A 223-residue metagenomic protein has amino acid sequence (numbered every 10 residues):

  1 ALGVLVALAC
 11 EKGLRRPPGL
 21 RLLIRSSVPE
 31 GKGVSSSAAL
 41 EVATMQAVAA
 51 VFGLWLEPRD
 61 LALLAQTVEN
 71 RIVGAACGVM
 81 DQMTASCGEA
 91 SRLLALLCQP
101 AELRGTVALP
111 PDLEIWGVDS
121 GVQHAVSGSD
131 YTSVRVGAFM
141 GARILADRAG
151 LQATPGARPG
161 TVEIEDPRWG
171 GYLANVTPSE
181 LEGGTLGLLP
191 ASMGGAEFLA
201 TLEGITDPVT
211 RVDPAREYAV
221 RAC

Functional and structural regions predicted by a protein language model:
A1-P110, D119, Q152: Gly/Ser-rich oxyanion-binding loop with an adjacent helix/lid that shapes the negatively charged ligand pocket
A95-C223: C-terminal nucleotide
